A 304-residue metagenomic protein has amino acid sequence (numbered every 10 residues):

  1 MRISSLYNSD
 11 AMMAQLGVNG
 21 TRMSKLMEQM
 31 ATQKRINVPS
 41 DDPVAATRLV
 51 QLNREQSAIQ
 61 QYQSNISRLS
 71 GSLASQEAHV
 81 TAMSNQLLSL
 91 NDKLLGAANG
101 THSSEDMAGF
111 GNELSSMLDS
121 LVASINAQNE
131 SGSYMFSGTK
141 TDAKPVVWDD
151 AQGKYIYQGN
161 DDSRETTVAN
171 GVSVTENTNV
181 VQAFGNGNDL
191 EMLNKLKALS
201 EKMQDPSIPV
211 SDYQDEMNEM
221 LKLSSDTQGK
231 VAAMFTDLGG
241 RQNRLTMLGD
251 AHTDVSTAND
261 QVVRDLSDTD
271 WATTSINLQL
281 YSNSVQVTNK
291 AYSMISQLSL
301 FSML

Functional and structural regions predicted by a protein language model:
M1-T141, E201-L304: Amphipathic alpha-helical polymerization modules
K140-D212: Cysteine-poor, low-complexity segments in flexible/peripheral regions
